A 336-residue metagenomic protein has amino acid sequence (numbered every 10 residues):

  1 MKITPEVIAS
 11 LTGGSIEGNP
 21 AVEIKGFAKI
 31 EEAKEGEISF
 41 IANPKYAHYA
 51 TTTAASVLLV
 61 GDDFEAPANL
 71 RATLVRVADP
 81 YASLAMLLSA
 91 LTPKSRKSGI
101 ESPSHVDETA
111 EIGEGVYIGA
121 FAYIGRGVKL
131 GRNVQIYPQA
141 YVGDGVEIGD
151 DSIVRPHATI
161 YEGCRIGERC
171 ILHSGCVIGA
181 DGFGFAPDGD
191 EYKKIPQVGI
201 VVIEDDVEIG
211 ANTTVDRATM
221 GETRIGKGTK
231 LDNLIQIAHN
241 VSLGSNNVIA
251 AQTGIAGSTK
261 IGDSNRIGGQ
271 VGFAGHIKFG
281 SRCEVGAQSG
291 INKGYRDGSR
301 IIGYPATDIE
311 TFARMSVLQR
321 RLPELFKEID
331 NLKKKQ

Functional and structural regions predicted by a protein language model:
M1-P103, G115, C164, R169 (+4 more regions): Terminal amphipathic alpha-helical/low-complexity segments used for targeting or macromolecular assembly
F40, G99-D308: Structural signal for interior beta-strand "rungs" in well-ordered beta-sheet cores of soluble enzyme domains
